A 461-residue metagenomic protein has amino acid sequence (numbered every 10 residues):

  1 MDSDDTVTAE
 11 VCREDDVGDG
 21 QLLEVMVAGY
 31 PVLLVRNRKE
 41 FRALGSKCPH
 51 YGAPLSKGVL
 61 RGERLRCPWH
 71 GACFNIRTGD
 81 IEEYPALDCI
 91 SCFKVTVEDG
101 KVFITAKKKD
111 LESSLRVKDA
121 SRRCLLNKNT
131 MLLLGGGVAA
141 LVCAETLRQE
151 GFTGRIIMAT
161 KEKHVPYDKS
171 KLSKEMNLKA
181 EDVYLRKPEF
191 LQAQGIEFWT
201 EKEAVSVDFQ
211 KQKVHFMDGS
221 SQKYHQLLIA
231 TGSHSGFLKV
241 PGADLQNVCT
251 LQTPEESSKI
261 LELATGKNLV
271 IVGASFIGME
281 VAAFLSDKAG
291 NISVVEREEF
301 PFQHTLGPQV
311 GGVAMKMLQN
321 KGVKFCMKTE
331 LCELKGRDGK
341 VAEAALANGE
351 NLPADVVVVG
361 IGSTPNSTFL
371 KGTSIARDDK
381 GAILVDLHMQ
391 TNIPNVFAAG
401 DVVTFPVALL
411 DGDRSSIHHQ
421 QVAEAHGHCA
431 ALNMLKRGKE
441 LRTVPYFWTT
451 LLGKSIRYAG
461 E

Functional and structural regions predicted by a protein language model:
M1-G62, T96-K109: N-terminal pre-ligand scaffold of iron-sulfur
V27, T153, Q192-D218, Q222 (+1 more regions): A Rossmann-like FAD-binding core segment of flavoenzymes
K47-C48, L134, Q222-G232, L352-G362 (+1 more regions): Short hydrophobic core segments
S113-C124, T231-K288, K324, D379 (+1 more regions): Glycine-rich dinucleotide-binding loop and its adjacent helix/turn
L126-E197, F284-Q309: Beta1-alpha1 glycine-rich phosphate/pyrophosphate-binding loop at the start of Rossmann-like nucleotide-binding domains
N127-M131, V402-E461: Mid-to-C-terminal Rossmann-like scaffold of FAD/NAD(P)H-dependent oxidoreductases
G137-L141, K163, S233-S235, E255 (+4 more regions): Residue-level detector of alpha-helix initiation sites
D244-T265, K340, A345, G349-C429: FAD-site-proximal beta/loop scaffold in flavoenzymes
